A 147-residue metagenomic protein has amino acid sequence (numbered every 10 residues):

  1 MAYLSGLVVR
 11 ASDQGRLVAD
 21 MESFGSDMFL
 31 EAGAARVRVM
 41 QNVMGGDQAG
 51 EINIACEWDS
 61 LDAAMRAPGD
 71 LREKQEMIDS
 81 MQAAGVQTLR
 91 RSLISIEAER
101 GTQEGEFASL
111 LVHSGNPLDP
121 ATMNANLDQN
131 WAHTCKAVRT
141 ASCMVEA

Functional and structural regions predicted by a protein language model:
M1-A147: Short S/T/G/P-rich N-terminal loop/turn motif that feeds into the first structured element of a domain
